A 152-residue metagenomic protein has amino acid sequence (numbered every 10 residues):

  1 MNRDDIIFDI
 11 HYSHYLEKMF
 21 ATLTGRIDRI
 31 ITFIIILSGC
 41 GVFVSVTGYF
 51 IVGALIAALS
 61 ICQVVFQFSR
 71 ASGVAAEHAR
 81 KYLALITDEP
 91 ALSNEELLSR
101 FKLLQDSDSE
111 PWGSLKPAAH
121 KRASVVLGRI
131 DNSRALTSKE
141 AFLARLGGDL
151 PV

Functional and structural regions predicted by a protein language model:
M1-I27, S69-V152: Cytosol-facing regions at membranes
A21-G73: Alpha-helical transmembrane segments and their immediate juxtamembrane boundary regions in integral membrane proteins
